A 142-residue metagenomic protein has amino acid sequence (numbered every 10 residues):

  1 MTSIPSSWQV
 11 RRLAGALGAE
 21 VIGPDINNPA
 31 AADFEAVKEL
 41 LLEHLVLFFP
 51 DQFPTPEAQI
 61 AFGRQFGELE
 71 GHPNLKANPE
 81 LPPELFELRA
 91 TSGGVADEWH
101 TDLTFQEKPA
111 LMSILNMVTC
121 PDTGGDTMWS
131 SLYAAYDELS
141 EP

Functional and structural regions predicted by a protein language model:
M1-P142: Non-heme Fe(II) oxygenase catalytic core, chiefly the N-lobe of the double-stranded beta-helix
